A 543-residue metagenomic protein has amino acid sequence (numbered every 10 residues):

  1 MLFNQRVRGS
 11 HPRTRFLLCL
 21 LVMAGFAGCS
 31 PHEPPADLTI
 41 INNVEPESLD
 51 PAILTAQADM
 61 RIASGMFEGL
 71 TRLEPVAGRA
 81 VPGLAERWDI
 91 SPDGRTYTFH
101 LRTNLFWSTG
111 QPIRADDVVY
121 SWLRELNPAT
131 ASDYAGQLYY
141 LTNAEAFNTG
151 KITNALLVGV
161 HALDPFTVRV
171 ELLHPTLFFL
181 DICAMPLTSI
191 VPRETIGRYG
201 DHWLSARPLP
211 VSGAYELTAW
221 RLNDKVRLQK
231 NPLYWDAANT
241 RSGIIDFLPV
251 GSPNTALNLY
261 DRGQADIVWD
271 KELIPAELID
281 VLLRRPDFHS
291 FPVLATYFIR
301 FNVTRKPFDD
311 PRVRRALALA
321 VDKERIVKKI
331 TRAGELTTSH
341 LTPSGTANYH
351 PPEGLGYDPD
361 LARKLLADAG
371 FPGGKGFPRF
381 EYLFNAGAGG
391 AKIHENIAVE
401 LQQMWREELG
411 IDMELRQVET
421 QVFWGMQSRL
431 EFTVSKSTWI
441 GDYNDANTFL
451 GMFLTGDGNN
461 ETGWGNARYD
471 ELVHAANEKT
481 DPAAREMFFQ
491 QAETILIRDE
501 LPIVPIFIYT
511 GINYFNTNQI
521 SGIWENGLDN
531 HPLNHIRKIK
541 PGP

Functional and structural regions predicted by a protein language model:
A27-G28: C-terminal motif of bacterial Sec signal peptides marking the signal peptidase cleavage site
A36-E47, E86, T96-F99, V118-S121 (+6 more regions): Short, well-ordered beta-strand elements
N42-P92, L123, P208-V211: N-terminal lobe/hinge region of extracytoplasmic solute-binding protein
V44-R61, L84, Q111, D133-Y134 (+4 more regions): A structural "hinge/loop" feature
P75, A144, N154-H161, P165-F166 (+6 more regions): Gly/Pro-rich hinge or "lid" segments in bacterial periplasmic/extracellular proteins
R87-G136, R169, L259, P307: Aromatic- and charge-enriched surface segment that lines or borders ligand/interaction sites
A131, A135, N239, I267-P359 (+4 more regions): Local pocket/hinge segments that shape ligand/substrate recognition
L177, R221, A320-H350, I393-Q402 (+1 more regions): Detector for C-terminal structural segments
